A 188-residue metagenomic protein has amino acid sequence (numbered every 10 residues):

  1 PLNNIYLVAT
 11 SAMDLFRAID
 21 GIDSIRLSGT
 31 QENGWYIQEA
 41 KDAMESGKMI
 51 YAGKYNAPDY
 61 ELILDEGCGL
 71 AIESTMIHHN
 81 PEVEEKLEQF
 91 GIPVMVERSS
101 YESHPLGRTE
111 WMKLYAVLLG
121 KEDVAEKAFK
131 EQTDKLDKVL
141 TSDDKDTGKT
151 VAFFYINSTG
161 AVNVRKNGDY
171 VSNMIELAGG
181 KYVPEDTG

Functional and structural regions predicted by a protein language model:
P1-L64, L70-M76: A short, structured surface patch at a secondary-structure boundary
L15, L62, L114, N173-L177: Amphipathic alpha-helical segments that form well-ordered structural scaffolds and often line/cohere around active
F16-D20, V83-E84, N167: Short, solvent-exposed loop/turn and secondary-structure capping segments
G21, F90-G91, A178-G179: Short, structured coil segments at secondary-structure junctions
Y36-A43, E82, K86, S172: N-terminal propeptides
K48, E61, D65-S74, H78-A161 (+1 more regions): Extracytoplasmic substrate-binding proteins
Y55, H78-H79, K166-N167: Short, glycine/acidic-rich beta->alpha junctions
N163-G188: Alpha-helical, coiled-coil/dimerization segments enriched in small aliphatic residues
